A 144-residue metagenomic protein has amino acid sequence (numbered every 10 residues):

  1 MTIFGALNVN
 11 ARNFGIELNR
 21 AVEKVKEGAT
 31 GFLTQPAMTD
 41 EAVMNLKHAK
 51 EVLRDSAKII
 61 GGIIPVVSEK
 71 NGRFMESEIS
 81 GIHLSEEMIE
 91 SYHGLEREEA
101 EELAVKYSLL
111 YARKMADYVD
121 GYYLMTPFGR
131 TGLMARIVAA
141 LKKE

Functional and structural regions predicted by a protein language model:
M1-E23, A29-G31, Q35-M38: Internal active-site segments that recognize and position negatively charged phosphoryl groups and nucleotide moieties
F4-A11, L53-Y111, F128, K142-K143: Active-site pocket-lining/capping segments in soluble small-molecule metabolic enzymes
N13-K24, A104-K114: Short, acidic/polar
F14-I16, P36-V52, G129-A140: Active-site-adjacent beta->alpha loops and helix N-cap segments on the catalytic face of soluble alpha/beta enzymes
K24, G28, G61, Y122: Conserved, mostly hydrophobic/aromatic
T30-D40, E102, Y123-T126: Catalytic beta/alpha-barrel core
A116, L124-G129: Auxiliary Fe-S-binding modules of radical SAM enzymes
